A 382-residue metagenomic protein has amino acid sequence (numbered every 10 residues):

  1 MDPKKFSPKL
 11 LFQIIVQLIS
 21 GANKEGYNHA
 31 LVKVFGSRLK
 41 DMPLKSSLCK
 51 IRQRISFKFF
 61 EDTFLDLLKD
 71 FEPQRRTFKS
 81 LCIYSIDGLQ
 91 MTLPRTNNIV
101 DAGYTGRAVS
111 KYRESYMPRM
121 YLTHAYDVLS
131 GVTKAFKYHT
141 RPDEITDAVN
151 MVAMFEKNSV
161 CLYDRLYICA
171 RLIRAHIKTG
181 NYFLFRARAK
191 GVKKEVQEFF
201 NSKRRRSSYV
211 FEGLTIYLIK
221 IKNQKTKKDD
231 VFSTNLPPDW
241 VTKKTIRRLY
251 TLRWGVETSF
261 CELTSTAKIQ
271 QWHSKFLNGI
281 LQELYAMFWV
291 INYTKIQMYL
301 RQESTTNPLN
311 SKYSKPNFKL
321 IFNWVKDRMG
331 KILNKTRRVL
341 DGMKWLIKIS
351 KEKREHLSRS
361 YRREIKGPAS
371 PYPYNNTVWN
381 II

Functional and structural regions predicted by a protein language model:
M1-Y27, S47, R52-I55, F59-T63 (+4 more regions): Single, function-defining residue in the core of a domain
N23-R38: Extended, structured, electrostatic nucleic-acid-contact surfaces
V34-K50: Short, basic interhelical loop/turn and adjoining N-cap of the next helix at nucleic-acid- or acidic-partner-contacting
K58-Q74: Short Lys/Arg-enriched helix C-cap and helix-to-coil transition segments that create basic nucleic-acid-contact patches
C82-Y84: Conserved beta-strand elements of the Class I
